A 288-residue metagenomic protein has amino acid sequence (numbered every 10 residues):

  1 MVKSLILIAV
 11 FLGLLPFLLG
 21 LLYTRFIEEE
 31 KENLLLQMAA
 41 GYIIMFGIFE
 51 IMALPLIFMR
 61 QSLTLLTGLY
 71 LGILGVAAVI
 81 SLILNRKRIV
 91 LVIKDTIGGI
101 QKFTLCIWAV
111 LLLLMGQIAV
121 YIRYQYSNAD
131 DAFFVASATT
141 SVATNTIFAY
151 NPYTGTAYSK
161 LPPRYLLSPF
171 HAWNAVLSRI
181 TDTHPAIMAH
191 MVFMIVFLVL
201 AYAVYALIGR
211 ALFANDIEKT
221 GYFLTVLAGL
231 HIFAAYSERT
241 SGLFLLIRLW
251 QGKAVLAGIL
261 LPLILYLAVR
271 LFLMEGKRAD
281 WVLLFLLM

Functional and structural regions predicted by a protein language model:
M1-G98: Membrane-embedded, hydrophobic transmembrane alpha-helices
L15-G20, W250-E275: Specific aromatic-rich, kink-prone transmembrane helix
Y23, P55, Y205-N215, L265-A268 (+1 more regions): Transmembrane-helix signature of membrane-embedded glycosylation machinery that interfaces with polyprenol carriers
E29-I43, D216-L224, W281-L284: Internal alpha-helical transmembrane segments of multi-pass membrane proteins
K31, R270-M288: Short hydrophobic alpha-helices at membrane interfaces in multi-pass membrane enzymes
M45-I51, A228-Y236, M288: Aromatic-anchored segments of alpha-helical transmembrane domains
G99-Q117: Internal/C-terminal transmembrane anchor helices
L113-F233, T240-Q251, V255, I259: Active-site lumenal/periplasmic loops and adjacent helix-entry segments of GT-C-fold, multi-pass membrane
